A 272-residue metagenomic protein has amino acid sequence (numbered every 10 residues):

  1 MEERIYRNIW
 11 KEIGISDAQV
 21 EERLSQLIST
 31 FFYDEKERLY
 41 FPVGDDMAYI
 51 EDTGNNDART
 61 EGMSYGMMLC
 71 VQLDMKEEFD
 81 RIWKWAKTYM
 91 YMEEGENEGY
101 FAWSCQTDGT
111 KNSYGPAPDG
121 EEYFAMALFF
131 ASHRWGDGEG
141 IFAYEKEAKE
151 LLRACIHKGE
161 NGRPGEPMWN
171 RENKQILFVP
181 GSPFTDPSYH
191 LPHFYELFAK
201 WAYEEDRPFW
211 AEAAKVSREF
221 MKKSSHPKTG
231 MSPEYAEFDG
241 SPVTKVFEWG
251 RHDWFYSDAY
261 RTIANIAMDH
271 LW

Functional and structural regions predicted by a protein language model:
E2-Q26, Y33, L39, N56-T60 (+3 more regions): Extended ligand-binding clefts on enzyme/binding-domain cores
L24-Y65, C70-S113: Internal amphipathic alpha-helical repeat/solenoid segments
N56-M63, T110-G136: Aromatic-rich carbohydrate-recognition surfaces in CAZymes
M67-D74, Y123-R134, H193-K200, A264-M268: Short glycine/serine- and small hydrophobic-enriched flexible loop segments
K76-F79, A125, I141: Internal amphipathic alpha-helical segments of the cytochrome P450 catalytic fold
Y91, H133-D137, L271: Short, flexible helix-adjacent loops and helix caps
